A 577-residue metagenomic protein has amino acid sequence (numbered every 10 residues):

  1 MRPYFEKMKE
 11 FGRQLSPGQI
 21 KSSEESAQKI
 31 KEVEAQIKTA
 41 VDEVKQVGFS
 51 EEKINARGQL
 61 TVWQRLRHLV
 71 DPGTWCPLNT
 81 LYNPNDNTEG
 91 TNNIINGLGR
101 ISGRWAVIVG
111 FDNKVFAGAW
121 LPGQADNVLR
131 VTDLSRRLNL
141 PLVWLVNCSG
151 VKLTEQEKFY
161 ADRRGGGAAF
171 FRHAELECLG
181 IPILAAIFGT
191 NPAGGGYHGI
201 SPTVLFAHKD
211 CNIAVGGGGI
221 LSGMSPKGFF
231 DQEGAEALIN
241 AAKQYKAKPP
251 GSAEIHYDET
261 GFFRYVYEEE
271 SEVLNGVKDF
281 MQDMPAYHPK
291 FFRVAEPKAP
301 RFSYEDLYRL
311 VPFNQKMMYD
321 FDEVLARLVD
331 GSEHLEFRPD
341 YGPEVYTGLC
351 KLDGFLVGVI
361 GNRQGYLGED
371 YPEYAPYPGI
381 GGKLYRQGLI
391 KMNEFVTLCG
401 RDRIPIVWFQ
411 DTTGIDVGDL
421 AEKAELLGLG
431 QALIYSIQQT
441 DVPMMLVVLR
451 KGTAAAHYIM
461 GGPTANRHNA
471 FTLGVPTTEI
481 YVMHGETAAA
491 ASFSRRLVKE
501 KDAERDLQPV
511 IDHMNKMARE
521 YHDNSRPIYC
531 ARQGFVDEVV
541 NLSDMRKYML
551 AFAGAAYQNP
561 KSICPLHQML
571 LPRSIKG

Functional and structural regions predicted by a protein language model:
M1-G577: Ligand-binding clefts of soluble mixed alpha/beta catalytic domains
